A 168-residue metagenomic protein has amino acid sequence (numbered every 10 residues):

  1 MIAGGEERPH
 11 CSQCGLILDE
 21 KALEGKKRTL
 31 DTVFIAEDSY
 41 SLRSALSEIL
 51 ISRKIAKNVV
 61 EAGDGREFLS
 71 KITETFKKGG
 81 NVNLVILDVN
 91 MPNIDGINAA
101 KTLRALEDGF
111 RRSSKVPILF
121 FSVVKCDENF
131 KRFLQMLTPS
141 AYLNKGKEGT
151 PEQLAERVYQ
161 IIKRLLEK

Functional and structural regions predicted by a protein language model:
M1-G4, V123-C126, Q135-I161, L165-K168: Output/docking surface of receiver
A3, E20-K21: Short, non-ligating residues that shape and space the ligands of small metal-coordination modules and catalytic
C11-C14: Short cysteine-rich clusters marking metal-coordination/redox-active sites
L30-L42, L46-L50, V85, L119: Conserved acidic segment of CheY-like receiver
D38, E61-E74, G96: Helix N-cap/capping motif at the beta->alpha junctions
Y40-S44, L69, D127-E128: Charged phosphotransfer/docking patches of two-component systems
N83, D88-D95: Active-site residues of response regulator receiver
V85-L87, L103, F110-E128, L143-N144: A short, hydrophobic beta-strand element within the central beta-sheet of small alpha/beta folds
